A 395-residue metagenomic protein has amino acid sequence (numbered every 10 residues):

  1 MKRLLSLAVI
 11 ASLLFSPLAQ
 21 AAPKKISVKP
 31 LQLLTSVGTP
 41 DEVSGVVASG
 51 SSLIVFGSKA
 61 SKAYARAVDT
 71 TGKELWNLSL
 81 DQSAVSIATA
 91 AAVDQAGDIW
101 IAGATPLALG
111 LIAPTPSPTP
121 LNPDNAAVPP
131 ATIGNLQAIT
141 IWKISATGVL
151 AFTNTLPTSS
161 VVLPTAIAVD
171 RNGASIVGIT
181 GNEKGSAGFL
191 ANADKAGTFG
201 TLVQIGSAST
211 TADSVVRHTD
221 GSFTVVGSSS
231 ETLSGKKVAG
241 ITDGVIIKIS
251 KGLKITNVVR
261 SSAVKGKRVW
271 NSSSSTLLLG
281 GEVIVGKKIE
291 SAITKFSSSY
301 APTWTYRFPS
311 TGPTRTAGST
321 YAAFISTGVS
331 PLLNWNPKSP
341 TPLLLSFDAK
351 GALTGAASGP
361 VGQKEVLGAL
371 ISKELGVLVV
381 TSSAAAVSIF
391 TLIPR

Functional and structural regions predicted by a protein language model:
M1, F15-A21: Polar low-complexity intrinsically disordered regions
K2-A8: Sec-dependent signal peptide recognition, specifically the positively charged N-region followed immediately by
A8-S16: Bacterial N-terminal signal peptides
A21-R395: A sequence-level/structural motif corresponding to short, flexible coil/turn segments enriched in small polar residues
